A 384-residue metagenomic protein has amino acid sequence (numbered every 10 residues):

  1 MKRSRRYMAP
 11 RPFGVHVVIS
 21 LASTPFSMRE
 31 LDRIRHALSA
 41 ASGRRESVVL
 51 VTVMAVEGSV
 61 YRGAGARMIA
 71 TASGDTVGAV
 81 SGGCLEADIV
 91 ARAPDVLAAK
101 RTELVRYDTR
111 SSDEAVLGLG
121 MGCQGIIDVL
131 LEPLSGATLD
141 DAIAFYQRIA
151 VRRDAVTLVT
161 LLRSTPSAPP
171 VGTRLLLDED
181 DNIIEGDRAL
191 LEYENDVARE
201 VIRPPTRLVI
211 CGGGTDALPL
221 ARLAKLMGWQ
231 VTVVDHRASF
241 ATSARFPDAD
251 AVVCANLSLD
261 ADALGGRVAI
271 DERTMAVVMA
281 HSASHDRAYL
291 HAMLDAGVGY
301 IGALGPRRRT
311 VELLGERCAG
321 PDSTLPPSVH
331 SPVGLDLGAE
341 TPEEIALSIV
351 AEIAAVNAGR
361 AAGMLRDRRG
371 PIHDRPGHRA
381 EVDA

Functional and structural regions predicted by a protein language model:
S4-R11: N-terminal amphipathic/hydrophobic targeting modules at extreme N-termini, encompassing cleavable Sec/SRP-type signal
V18-H236, F240-C254, G266-M275, E316-R317 (+2 more regions): Segments forming oxygen-rich coordination pockets for charged ligands
S112, A137, S258-D262, G334-E340: A short acidic, often aromatic-flanked loop/helix-cap motif at beta-alpha or helix-coil junctions that lines enzyme
G228, A249-D250, G297-V298, L325-P326: A generic structural signal for alpha->beta connector loops
C254-A319, A354-A355: Phosphate-bearing ligand-interacting subdomains that bind or position ATP/ADP/UDP/GDP/NAD(P) or nucleotide-linked
A280, G299, A303-A384: Adenosine-phosphate binding glycine-rich loop
